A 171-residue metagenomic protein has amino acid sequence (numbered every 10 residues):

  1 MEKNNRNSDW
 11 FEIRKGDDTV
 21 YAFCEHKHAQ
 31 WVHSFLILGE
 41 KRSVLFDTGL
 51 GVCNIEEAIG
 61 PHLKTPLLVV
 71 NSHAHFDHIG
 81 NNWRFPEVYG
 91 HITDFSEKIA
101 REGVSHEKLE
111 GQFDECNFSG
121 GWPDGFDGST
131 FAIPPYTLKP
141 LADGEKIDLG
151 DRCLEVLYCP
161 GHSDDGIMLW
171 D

Functional and structural regions predicted by a protein language model:
M1-D9, E145: Accessory terminal helices/loops
N7-P61, M168-D171: Conserved beta-strand hairpin/beta-sheet module of binuclear metal-dependent hydrolase folds, prominently
K15-Y21, G125-S129, G150-R152: Short Pro/Gly-enriched beta-strand edge/turn motifs at strand-loop
E25-H26, Y136-L138, Y158-P160: Short Gly/Pro-enriched turn/cap motifs at secondary-structure boundaries
R42-V44, L68, R152: Structural motif
L50-D148: Active-site HxH/HxHxD metal-binding segment of metal-dependent hydrolases
D143-W170: Core dinuclear metal-dependent hydrolase active-site scaffold
